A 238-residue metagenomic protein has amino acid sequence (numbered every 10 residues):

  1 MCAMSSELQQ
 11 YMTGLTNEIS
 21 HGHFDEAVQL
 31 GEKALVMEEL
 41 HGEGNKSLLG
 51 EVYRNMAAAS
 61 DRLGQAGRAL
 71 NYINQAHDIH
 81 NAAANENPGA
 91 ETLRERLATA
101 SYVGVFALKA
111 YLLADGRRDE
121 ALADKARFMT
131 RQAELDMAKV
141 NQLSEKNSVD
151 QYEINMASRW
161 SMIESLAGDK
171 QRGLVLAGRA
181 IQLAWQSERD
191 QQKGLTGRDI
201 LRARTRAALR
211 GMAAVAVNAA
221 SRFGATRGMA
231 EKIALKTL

Functional and structural regions predicted by a protein language model:
Q9, E51, E95-G104, S148-Q151 (+3 more regions): Residue register of alpha-helical TPR repeats
Q9-L30, V36: Alpha-helical segment of the N-proximal tetratricopeptide repeat
G14, L49, M56, V103 (+4 more regions): Structural register within alpha-helical repeat arrays
E18, Y53, S60, A107 (+5 more regions): Residue at a conserved register position within TPR or TPR-like alpha-solenoid repeats
H21, M56, L63, G116-E120 (+1 more regions): Structural motif corresponding to the intra-repeat A-B loop/turn of tetratricopeptide repeats
V36-S47, N81-L97, R117, D136-D150 (+1 more regions): Flexible helix-coil transition and linker loops at the boundaries of alpha-helical arrays
